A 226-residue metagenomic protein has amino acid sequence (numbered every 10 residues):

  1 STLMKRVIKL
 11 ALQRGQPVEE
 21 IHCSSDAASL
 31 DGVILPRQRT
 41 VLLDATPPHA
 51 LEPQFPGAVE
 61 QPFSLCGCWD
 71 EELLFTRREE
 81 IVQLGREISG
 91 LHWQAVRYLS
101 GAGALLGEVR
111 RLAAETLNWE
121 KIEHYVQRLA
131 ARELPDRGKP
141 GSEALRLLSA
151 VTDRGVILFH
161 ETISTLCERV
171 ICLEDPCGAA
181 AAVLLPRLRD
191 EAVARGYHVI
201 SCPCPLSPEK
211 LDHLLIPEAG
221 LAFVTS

Functional and structural regions predicted by a protein language model:
S1-I8, V156-A192: Glycine-rich phosphate-binding P-loop
T2, T40, T46, T76 (+4 more regions): Residue-identity detector for threonine
M4-I8, A45, H92-A95, L99-A102 (+2 more regions): Small-side-chain structural scaffolding
K5-K9, E108-W119, P135-D136, H160-E168: Short N-terminal helix-initiation segments at or just after the protein's N-terminus
K9-L73, E79-E80, D190-S226: Conserved nucleotide-sensing/catalytic segment adjacent to the nucleotide-binding pocket in NTP-handling enzymes
C23-S24, A150-T162, P186, Y197 (+1 more regions): Conformational switch/transducer regions in large eukaryotic molecular machines and scaffolds
E80-E133: An accessory alpha-helical subdomain
E120-I163: N-terminal pre-Walker A segment at the start of P-loop NTPase domains
